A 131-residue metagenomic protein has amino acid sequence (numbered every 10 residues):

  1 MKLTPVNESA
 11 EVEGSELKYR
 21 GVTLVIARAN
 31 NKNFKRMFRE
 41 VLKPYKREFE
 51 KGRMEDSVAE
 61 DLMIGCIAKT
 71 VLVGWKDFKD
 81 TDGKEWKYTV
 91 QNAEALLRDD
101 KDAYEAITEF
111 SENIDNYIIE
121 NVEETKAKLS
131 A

Functional and structural regions predicted by a protein language model:
M1-E11: Extended acidic low-complexity intrinsically disordered regions
A10-R20: Short acidic-hydrophobic surface loop/beta-edge motif
V22-A131: Short, surface-exposed, charged amphipathic helix/loop patches that serve as local interaction elements
